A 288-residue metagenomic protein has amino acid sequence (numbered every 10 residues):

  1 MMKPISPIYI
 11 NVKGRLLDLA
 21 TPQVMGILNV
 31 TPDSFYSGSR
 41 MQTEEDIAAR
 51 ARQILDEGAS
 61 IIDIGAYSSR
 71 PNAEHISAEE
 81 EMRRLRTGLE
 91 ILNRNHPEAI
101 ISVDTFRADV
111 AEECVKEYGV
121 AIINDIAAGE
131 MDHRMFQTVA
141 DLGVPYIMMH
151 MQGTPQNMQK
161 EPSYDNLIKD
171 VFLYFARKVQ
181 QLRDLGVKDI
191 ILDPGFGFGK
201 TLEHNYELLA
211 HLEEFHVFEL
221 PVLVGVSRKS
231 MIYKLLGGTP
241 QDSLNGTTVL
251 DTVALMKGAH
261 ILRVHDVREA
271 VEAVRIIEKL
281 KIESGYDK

Functional and structural regions predicted by a protein language model:
K3-P4, V12-K13, L19, Y36-Q53 (+5 more regions): Active-site-adjacent loop and "lid" segments of alpha/beta metabolic enzymes
P32-S34: Enzymes and membrane/adaptor proteins characterized by extended Gly/Ser/Thr/Asp/Glu-rich, aromatic-dotted
A49-G65: Catalytic domains of carbohydrate-active enzymes, especially glycoside hydrolases
G195: Conserved Motif II region of HX4D acyltransferases
